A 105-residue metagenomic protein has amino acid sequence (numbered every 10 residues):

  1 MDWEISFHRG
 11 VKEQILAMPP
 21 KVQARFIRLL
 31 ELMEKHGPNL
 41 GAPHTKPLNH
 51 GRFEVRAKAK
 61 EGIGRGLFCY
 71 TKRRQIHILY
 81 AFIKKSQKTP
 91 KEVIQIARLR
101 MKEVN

Functional and structural regions predicted by a protein language model:
M1-I63, K72-I76, K85-N105: Basic, Lys/Arg-enriched alpha-helical interface segments
G66-F68: Hydrophobic/aromatic beta-strand elements that line small-molecule binding cavities or substrate pockets in beta-rich
L79: ATP-dependent carboxylate-activation loops
F82: Compact, Lys/Arg-rich rRNA/RNP-binding cores from ribosome-related proteins
